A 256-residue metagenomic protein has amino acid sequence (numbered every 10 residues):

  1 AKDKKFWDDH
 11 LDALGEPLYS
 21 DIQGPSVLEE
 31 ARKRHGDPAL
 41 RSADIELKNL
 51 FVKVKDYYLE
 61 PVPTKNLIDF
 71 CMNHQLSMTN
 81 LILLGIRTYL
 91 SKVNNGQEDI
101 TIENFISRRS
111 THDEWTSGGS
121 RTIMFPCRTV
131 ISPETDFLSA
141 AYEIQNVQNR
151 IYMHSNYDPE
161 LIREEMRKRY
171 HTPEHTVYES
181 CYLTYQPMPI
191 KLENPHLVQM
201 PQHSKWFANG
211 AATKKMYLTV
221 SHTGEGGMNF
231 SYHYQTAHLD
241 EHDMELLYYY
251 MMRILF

Functional and structural regions predicted by a protein language model:
A1-V52: Short amphipathic alpha-helices and their capping loops
K2-W7, L18, F70-T79, V93-H203: His-Asp-centered acyl/peptidyl-transfer active-site segments
H10-Y19, I162, D243-F256: A short N-terminal helical cap/helix-turn-helix that marks the beginning of AMP-binding/adenylate-forming
K33-A39, L50-D69, G210-T223: AMP-binding/adenylate-forming domain of the ANL superfamily
A43, H112-T116, M216-H222: Short beta-strand/turn micro-motifs at beta-sheet edges
N49-N95, E134, Y152-N156, H238-L246: Acyl activation and transfer enzymes in specialized metabolism, enriched for ANL adenylate-forming modules
T79, E98-F105, F137-S139, A208-F256: Extended, hydrophobic beta-loop-alpha segments that form or line the acyl/peptidyl-thioester binding and transfer paths
T88-V93, R128, Y250, I254: Active-site catalytic microenvironments for nucleophilic, acid-base chemistry
